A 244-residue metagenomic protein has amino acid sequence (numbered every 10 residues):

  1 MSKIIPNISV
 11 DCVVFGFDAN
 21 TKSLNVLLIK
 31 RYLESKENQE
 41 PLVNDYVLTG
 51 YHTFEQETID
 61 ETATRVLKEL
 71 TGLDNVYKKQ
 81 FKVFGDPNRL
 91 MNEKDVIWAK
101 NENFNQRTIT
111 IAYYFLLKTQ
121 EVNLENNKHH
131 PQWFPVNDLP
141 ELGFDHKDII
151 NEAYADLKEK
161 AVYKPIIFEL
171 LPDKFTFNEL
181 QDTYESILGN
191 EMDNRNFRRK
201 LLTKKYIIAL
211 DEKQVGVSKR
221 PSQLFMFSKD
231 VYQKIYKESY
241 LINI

Functional and structural regions predicted by a protein language model:
M1, F17-I29, H52, Q56 (+4 more regions): Core subunits and conserved enzymes of cellular information-processing and envelope-translocation systems across
S2-Y46: N-terminal strand-loop-strand
I8, E61-T64, K68-E121, K160-I167 (+1 more regions): Active-site segment of metal-dependent pyrophosphate-handling enzymes, primarily the Nudix hydrolase catalytic core
V26, K30-Q39, V43, K78 (+5 more regions): Short, His- and charge-rich active-site/binding loops that engage polyanionic ligands
T110-L116, N123-L157, A161, D173-N178 (+3 more regions): NUDIX/MutT-family hydrolases
D182-E191: Short helix-coil junctions and helix-kink-helix linkers
E191-A209: Charge-enriched amphipathic alpha-helical scaffolds
E212-I244: Long, intrinsically disordered, low-complexity Ser/Thr/Pro-rich regulatory/activation regions of nuclear proteins
